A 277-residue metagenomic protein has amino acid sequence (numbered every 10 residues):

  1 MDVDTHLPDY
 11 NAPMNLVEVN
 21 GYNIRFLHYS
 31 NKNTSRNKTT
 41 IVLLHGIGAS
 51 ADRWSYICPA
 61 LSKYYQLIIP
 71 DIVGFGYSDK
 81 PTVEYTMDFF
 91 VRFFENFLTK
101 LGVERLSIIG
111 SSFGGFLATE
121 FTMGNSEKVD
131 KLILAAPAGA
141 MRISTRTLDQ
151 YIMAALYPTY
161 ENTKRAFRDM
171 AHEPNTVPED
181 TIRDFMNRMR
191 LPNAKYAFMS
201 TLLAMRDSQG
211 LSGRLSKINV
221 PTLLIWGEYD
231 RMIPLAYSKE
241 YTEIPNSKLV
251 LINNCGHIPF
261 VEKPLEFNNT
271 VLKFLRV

Functional and structural regions predicted by a protein language model:
Y22-Y77: Conserved HGGG/HGGXW glycine-rich cap/lid loop of the alpha/beta-hydrolase fold
I24, I143, Y160-K217: Conserved alpha/beta-hydrolase catalytic His-Asp/Glu region
L27-N33, Y56, I69-G110, N269: Active-site loop/oxyanion-hole signature of alpha/beta-hydrolase fold enzymes
G110, G114, A118: Gly/Ala-rich beta-loop-alpha elbow adjacent to hydrolase catalytic centers
T119-M123, D130-Y160: Flexible "cap/lid" loop of the alpha/beta hydrolase fold
I218, L224-W226: Short beta-strand/loop motif that positions the catalytic acidic residue of the alpha/beta-hydrolase fold
E228-I233: Acidic catalytic loop of the alpha/beta-hydrolase fold
S247-V277: Catalytic active-site module of serine/aspartate enzymes centered on a nucleophile-bearing elbow/loop
